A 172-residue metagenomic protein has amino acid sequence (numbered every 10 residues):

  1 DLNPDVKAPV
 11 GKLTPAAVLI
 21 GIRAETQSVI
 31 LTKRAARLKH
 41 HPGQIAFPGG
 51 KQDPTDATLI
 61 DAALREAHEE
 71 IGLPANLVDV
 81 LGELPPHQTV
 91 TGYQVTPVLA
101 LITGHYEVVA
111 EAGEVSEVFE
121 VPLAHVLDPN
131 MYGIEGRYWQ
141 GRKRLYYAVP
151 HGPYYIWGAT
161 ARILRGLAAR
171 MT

Functional and structural regions predicted by a protein language model:
D1-A46, K51-Y106, V115, G136-T172: N-terminal leader/linker segments that precede catalytic domains of diphosphate-processing enzymes
V109: Short, conserved charged micro-motifs
A112-R142: Amphipathic alpha-helical blocks and their helix-capping loop/short-beta junctions
